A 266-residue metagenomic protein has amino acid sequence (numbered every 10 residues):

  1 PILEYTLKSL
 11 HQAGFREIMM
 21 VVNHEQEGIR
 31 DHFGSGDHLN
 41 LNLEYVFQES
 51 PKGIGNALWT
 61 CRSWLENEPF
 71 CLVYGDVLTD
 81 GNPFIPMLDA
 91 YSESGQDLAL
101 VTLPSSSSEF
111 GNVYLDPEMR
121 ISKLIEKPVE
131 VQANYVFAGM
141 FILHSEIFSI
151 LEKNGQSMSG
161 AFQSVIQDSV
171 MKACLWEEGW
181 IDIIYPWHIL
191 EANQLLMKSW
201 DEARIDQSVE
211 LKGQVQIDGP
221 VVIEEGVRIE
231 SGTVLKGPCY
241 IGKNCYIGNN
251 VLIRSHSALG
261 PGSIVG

Functional and structural regions predicted by a protein language model:
P1-Y74, T79-P86, E93: Conserved N-terminal catalytic core of the sugar/cofactor nucleotidyltransferase
S35-N40, L115, Q163-Q167: Short, conserved catalytic or adaptor-binding loops enriched in Gly and charged residues
V46-Q48, V101, C174-W176: Conserved beta-strand termini and adjacent loop/short-helix elements that scaffold enzyme active sites in alpha/beta
C71, L78, I85-S92, S105-S107 (+1 more regions): Catalytic-core segments of class I nucleotidyltransferases/pyrophosphorylases that form NMP-activated intermediates
S94-P104: A short, conserved acidic/glycine-rich loop-to-beta-strand motif that forms the donor nucleotide-sugar/metal
S108-N112: Glycine-rich phosphate-binding loop of ATP-grasp-fold ATP-dependent ligases
V113-L115, A173: A structural signal for short hydrophobic beta-strand segments in well-ordered beta-sheet cores
I205, V209-G266: Structural signal for interior beta-strand "rungs" in well-ordered beta-sheet cores of soluble enzyme domains
